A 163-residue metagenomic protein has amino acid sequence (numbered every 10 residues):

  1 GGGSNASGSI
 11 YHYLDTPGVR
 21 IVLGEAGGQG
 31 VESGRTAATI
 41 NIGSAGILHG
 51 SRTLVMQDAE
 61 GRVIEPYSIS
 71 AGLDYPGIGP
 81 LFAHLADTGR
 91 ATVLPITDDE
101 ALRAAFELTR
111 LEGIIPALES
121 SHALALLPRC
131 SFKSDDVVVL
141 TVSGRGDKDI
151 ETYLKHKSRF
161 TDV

Functional and structural regions predicted by a protein language model:
G1, L23-E25, V139-S143: Short beta-strand segments
G1-I10, V31-E32, S120-L127, D147-I150: Short glycine/serine/threonine-rich phosphate/pyrophosphate-binding segments that cradle anionic phosphate groups
H12-D15, C130-S131: A general structural signal for short secondary-structure junctions and capping/turn motifs
D15-G18, L23-I114, K155-V163: Active-site/ligand-binding loops adjacent to catalytic centers
Q29-G34, V139-R145: Short, conserved aromatic-histidine micro-motifs
T109-T141: C-terminal structured "cap/appendage" subdomains that terminate the fold
S134, V142-V163: Glycine/aspartate-rich loop-and-adjacent alpha/beta segment that forms the canonical ThDP
